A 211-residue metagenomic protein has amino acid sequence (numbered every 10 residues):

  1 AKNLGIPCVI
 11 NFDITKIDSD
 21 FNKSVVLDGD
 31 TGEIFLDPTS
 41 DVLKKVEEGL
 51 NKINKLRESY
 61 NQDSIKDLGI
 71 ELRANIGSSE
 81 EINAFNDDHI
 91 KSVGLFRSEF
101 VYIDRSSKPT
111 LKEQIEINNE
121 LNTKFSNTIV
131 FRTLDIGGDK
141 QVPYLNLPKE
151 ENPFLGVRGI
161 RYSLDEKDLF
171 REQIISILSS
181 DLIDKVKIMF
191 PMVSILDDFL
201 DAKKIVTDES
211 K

Functional and structural regions predicted by a protein language model:
K2-I90: Acidic, glycine-rich flexible loop/linker segments
I53-K211: Conserved alpha/beta-domain cores
